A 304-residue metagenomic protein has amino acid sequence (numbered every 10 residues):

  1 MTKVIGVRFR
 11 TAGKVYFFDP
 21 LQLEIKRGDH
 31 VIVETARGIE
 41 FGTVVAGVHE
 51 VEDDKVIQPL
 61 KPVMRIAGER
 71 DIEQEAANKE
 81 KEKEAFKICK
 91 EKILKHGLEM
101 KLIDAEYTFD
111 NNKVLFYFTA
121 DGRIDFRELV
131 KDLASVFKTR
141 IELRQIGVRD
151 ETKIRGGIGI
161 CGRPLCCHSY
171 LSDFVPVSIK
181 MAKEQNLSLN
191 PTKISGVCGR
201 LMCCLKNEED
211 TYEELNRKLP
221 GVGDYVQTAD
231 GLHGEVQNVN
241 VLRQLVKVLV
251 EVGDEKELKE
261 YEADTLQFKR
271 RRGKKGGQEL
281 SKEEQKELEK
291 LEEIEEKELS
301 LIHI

Functional and structural regions predicted by a protein language model:
M1-P191: Acidic-enriched and Gly/Ser
K14-Y16, E40-G42, L232-G234, K256-Y261: Short beta-strand segments
V33, Q227-A229: A generic structural signal for residues embedded in beta-strands
G157-Q227, G234-Q237: Conserved glycine-centered short motifs in functionally critical loops
Q237-N238, R271: Mixed-charge, low-complexity intrinsically disordered segments
N240-L258: Basic/aromatic-rich interaction segments and small domains that mediate binding to polyanionic partners
K256-S300: Intrinsically disordered, low-complexity, charged/polar segments
I302-I304: Conserved small/polar residues in nucleotide/adenosyl-binding loops
